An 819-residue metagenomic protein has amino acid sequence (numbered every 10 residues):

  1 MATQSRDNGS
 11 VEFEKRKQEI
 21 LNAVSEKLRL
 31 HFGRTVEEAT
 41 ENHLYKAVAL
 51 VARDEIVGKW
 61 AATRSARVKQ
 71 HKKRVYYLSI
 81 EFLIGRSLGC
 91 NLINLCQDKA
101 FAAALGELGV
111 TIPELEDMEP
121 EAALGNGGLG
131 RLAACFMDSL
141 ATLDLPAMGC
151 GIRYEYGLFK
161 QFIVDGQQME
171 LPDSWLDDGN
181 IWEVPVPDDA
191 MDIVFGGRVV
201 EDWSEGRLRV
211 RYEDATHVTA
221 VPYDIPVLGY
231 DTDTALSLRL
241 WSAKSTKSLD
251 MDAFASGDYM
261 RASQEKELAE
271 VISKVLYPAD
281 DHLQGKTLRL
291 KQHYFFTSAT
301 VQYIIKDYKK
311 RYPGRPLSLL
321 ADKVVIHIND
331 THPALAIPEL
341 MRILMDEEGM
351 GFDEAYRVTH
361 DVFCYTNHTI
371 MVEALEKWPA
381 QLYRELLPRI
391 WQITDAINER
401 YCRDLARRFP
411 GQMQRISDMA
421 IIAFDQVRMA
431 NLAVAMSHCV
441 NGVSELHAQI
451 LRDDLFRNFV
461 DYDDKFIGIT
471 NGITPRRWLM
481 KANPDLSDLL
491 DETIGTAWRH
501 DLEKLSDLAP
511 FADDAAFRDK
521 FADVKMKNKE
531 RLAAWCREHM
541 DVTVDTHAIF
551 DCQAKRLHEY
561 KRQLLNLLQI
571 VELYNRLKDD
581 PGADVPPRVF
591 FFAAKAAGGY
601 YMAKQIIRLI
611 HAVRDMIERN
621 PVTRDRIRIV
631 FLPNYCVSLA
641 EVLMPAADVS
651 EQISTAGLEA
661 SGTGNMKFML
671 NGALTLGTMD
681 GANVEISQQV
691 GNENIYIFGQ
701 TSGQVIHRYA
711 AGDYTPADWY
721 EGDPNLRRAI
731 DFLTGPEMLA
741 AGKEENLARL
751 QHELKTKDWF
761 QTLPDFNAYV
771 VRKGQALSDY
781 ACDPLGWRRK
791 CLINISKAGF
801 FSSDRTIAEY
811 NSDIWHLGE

Functional and structural regions predicted by a protein language model:
A2-E819: A conserved ligand/cofactor-binding region detector
